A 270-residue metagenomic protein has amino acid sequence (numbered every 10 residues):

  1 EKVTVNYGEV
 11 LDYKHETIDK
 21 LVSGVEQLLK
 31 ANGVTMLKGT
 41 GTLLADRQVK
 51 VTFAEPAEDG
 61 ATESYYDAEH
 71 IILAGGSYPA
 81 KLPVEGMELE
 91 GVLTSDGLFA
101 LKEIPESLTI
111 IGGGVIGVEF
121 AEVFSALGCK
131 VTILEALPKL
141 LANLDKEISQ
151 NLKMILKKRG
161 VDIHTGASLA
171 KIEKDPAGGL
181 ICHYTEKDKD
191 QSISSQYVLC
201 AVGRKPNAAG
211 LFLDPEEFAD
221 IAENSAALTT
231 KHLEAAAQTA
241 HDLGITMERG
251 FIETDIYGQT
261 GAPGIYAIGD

Functional and structural regions predicted by a protein language model:
K2-V34, I133, L152, R159-I163 (+2 more regions): Dinucleotide-binding/catalytic capping subdomain of oxidoreductase cores
V5-H70, I163, A170-I181: Feature captures the FAD/FMN-dependent oxidoreductase FAD-binding
L11, E16-V22, E26, F99-A100 (+2 more regions): Rossmann-like dinucleotide-binding cores of NAD(P)H-dependent redox enzymes
M36, L73, T94, I163-T165 (+3 more regions): A structural signal for the hydrophobic beta-strands that form the central parallel beta-sheet of Rossmann-like
G39, K81-P83, E119, F124 (+1 more regions): Glycine/Thr-rich phosphate-binding loops of Rossmann-like dinucleotide-binding domains
T42, S77-P79, G203-P206: Short glycine-rich anion-binding loops that position phosphate/pyrophosphate groups of nucleotides and phosphorylated
E58-H70, D188-Y197, G261: Core beta-strand elements of the Rossmann-like FAD/NAD(P) dinucleotide-binding domain in flavoenzyme oxidoreductases
E88-I104, Y197-D270: FAD-site-proximal beta/loop scaffold in flavoenzymes
